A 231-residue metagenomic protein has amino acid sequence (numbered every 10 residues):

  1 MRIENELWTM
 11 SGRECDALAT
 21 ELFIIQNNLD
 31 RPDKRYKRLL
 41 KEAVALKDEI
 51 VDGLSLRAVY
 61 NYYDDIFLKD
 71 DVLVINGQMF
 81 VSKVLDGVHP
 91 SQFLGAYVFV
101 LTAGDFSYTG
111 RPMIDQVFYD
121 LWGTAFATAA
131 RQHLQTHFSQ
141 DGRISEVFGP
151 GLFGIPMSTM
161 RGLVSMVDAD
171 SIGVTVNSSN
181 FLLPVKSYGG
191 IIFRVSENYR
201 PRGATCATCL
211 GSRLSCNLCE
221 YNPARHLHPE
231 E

Functional and structural regions predicted by a protein language model:
M1-D115, P229-E231: Active-site helix-to-loop segments that bind/position phosphate- or nucleotide-bearing substrates and donors across
R38-K41, A45, A125, A129 (+1 more regions): Conserved active-site and cofactor/substrate-binding residues in soluble primary-metabolism enzymes
A43, K47-I50, V84, W122 (+2 more regions): Generic structural signal of hydrophobic/aromatic residues within well-ordered alpha-helices of folded domains
V51-Y62, G142, S171-T175, N217: Residue-level signal for secondary-structure boundary elements
D52, S139, R143, G211-L214 (+1 more regions): Generic secondary-structure signature for well-ordered alpha-helical cores
I114-I172: Internal, well-folded beta-alpha domain core
V147-P201, C209: Short, hydrophobic/π-rich interface segment
K186, F193-E231: Cysteine-cluster motifs in flexible loop/terminal segments that predominantly coordinate metals
